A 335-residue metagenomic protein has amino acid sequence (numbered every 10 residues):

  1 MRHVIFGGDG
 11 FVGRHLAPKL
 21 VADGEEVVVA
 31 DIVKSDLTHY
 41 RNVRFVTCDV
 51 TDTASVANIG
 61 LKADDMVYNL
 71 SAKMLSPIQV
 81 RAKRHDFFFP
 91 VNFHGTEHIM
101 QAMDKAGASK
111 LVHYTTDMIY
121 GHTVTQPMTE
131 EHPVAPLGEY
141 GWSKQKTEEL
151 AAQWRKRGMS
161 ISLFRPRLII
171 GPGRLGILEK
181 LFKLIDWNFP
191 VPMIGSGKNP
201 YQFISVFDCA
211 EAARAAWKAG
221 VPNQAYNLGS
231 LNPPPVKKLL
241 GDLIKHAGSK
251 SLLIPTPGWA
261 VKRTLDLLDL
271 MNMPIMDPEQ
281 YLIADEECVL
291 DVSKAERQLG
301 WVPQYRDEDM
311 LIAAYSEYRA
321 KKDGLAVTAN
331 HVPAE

Functional and structural regions predicted by a protein language model:
H3-D23: N-terminal Rossmann NAD(P)H-binding glycine-rich loop of SDR-like oxidoreductase domains
V50-V91, A102-K105: NAD(P)H-binding glycine-rich loop region in Rossmannoid oxidoreductase-like domains and their noncatalytic homologs
T51, F87-H98, G138, W142-S143 (+1 more regions): Glycine-rich NAD(P)-binding loop of the Rossmann-fold in SDR/ketoreductase-type enzymes
H94-E139, W154: Conserved Rossmann-fold NAD(P)-dependent oxidoreductase catalytic core, especially the SDR/UDP-sugar
Y120-G121, M159-K180: Flexible, glycine-rich beta-alpha linker
L137-S162: Active-site Tyr-X1-5-Lys
K146, R174-K180, I194-W217, N223-Q224: Substrate-positioning beta->alpha
A215-M276, V292, A313-Y315, K321-E335: Mid/C-terminal beta-alpha module of Rossmann-like enzyme folds, strongest in SDR-family dehydrogenases/epimerases
